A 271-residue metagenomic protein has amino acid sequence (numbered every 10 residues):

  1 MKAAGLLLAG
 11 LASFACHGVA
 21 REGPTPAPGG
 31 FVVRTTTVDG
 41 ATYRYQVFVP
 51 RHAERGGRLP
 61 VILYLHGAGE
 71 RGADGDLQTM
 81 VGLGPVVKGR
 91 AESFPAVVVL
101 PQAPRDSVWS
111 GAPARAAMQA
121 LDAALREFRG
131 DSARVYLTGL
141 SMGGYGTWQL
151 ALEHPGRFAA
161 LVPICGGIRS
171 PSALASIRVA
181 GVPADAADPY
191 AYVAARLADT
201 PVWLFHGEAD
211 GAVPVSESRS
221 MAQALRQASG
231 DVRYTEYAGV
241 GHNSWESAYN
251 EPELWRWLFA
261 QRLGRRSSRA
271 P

Functional and structural regions predicted by a protein language model:
G5-S13: Bacterial N-terminal signal peptides
C16-V61, T138-L140, P183-D185, R219-Q223 (+3 more regions): A domain-start/cap signature at the N-terminus of enzymes
H52-G57, D106-M142, P155: Gly/Ser-rich "nucleophile elbow"/oxyanion-hole loop immediately N-terminal to the catalytic nucleophile in hydrolases
A53, G67-R71, P104-V108, S141-Y145 (+3 more regions): Solvent-exposed loop/turn segments at secondary-structure junctions within structured extracellular/periplasmic domains
V61, A68-A116: Active-site machinery of serine-nucleophile hydrolases
V61-L65, V97-Q102, R134-T138, A159-C165 (+2 more regions): Structural recognition of the beta-strand scaffold that forms the well-ordered cores of secreted hydrolase catalytic
G146-L150: Hydrolases whose catalytic domains are alpha/beta-hydrolase-1, hotdog thioesterase, or metallo-beta-lactamase-like
A160, C165-Y249: The feature captures the conserved acid-bearing segment of alpha/beta-hydrolase catalytic domains
